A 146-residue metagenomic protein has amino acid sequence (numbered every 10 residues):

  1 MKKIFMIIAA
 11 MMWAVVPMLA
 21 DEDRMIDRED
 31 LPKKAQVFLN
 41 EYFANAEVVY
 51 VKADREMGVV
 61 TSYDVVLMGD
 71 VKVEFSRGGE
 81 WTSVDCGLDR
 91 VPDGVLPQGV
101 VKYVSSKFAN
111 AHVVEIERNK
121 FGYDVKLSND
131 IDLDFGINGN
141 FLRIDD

Functional and structural regions predicted by a protein language model:
M1-D23, L39: Bacterial Sec-dependent N-terminal signal peptides
D21-D146: Interaction-mediating elements
